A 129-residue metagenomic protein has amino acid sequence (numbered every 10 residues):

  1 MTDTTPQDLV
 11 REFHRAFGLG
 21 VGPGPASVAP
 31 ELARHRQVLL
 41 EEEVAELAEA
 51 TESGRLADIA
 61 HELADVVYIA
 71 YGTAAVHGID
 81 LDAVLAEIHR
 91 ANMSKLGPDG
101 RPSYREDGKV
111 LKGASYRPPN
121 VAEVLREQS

Functional and structural regions predicted by a protein language model:
M1-L63, V67-S129: Flexible "arm" and connector segments at domain edges
